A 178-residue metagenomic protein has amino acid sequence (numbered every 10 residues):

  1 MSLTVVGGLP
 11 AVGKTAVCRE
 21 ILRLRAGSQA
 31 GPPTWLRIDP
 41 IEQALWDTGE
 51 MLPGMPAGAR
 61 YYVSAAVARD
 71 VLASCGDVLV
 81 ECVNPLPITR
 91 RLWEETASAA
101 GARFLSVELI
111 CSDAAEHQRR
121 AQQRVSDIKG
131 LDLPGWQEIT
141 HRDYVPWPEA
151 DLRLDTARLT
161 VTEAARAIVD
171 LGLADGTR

Functional and structural regions predicted by a protein language model:
L3: Walker A (P-loop) ATP-phosphate-binding motif of ABC ATPase nucleotide-binding domains
V6: Hydrophobic anchor at the beta1->P-loop junction of P-loop NTPases
L9-P10, T15: The conserved Walker
T15-G76: Conserved substrate/cofactor phosphate-moiety recognition/catalytic segment in nucleotide-dependent phosphotransferases
P40-E42, P85, I110-E116, L159-T160: Conserved nucleotide-binding/hydrolysis micro-motifs of P-loop NTPases
A59-L105, C111: Glycine-rich phosphate-binding loop used to anchor ATP phosphates in small-molecule kinases, encompassing both
A100-A121, L154: Conserved phosphate-donor/acceptor-positioning beta-strand/loop module used by diverse small-molecule
Q122-A167, A174-R178: Small-molecule kinase domains that catalyze NTP-dependent phosphoryl transfer to phosphate-bearing small molecules
